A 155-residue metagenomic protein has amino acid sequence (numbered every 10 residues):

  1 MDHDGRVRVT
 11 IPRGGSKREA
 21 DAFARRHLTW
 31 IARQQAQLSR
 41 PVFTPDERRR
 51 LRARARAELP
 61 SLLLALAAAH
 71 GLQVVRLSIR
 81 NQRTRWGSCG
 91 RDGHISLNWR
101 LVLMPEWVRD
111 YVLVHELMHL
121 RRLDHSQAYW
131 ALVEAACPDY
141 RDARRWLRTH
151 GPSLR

Functional and structural regions predicted by a protein language model:
M1-Y111, L120-R155: Active-site-proximal or metal-binding-adjacent scaffold patches in catalytic folds
E116: Walker B catalytic acidic pair
